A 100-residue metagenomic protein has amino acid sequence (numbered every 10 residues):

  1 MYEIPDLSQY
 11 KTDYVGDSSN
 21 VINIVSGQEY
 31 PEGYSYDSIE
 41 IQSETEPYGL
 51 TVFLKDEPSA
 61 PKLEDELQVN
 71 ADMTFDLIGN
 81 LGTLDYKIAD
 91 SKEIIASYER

Functional and structural regions predicted by a protein language model:
M1-T51, K55-K62: N-proximal, solvent-exposed amphipathic alpha-helical segments enriched in charged/polar residues
I39, L81-L84: Generic beta-strand hydrophobic packing signal
E44-Y48, D76-L81, D90: A short, structured loop/turn motif at beta-sheet edges
T51-F53, T83-K87: Soluble periplasmic/extracytoplasmic beta-strand elements of cell-envelope proteins
D56-E66, A89-K92: Generic structural signal for short, solvent-exposed loop/turn connectors between secondary structure elements
A60-G82: Short, non-transmembrane amphipathic alpha-helical segments
D85-R100: Polar/charged, Gly/Pro-rich intrinsically disordered segments
